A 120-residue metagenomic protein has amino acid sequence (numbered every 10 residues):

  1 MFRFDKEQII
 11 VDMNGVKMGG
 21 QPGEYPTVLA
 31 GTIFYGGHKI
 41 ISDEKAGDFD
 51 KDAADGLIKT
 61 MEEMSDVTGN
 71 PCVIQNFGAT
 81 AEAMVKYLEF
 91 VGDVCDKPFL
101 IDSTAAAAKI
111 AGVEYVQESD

Functional and structural regions predicted by a protein language model:
F2, K6-E7: Intrinsically disordered, low-complexity acidic and serine/threonine/proline-rich regulatory regions
I10-D120: Active-site beta->alpha loop and helix N-cap motifs at the rims of alpha/beta catalytic domains
